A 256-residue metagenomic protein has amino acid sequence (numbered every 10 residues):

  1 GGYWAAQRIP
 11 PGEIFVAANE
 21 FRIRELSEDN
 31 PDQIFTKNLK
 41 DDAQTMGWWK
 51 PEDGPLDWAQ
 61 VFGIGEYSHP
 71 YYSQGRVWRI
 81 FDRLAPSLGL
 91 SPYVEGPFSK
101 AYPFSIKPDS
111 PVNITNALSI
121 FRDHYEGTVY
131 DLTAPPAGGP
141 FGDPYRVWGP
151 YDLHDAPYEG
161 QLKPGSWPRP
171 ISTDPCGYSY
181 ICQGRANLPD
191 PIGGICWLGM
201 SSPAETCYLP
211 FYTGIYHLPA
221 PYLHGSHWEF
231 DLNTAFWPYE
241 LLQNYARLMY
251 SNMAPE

Functional and structural regions predicted by a protein language model:
G2-E256: C-terminus-biased signal that marks the final domain/tail of proteins
